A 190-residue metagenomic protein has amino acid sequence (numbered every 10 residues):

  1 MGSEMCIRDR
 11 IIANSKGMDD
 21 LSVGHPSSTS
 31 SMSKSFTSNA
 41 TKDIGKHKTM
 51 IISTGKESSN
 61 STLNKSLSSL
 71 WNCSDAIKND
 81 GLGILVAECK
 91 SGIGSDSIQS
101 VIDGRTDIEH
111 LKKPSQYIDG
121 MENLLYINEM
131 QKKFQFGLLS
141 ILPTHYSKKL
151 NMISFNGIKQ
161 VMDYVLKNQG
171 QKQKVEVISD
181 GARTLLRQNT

Functional and structural regions predicted by a protein language model:
M1-I7: Short, small-residue-biased leader/transition segments that mark boundaries at the very start of proteins
S3, M32-H47: Structured alpha-helical segments in the cores of large, soluble enzyme domains
S3, S22-P26, Q188-T190: N-terminal glycine-rich FAD/FM-binding segment characteristic of electron-transfer flavoproteins
R8-N14, S35, K42-D43, N128-E129: Domain-start "cap" segments at the beginnings of catalytic or binding domains
I12-S27, K46-K65: Glycine-rich phosphate/diphosphate-binding loops and the adjacent beta-loop-alpha structural elements that coordinate
T37, T54, S58, S74-I77 (+1 more regions): Alpha-helix capping/termination and helix-coil
A40, E57-S58, I84, K172: Short secondary-structure junctions and interdomain/linker hinges
S66-T190: C-terminal non-catalytic interaction/assembly regions of soluble proteins
